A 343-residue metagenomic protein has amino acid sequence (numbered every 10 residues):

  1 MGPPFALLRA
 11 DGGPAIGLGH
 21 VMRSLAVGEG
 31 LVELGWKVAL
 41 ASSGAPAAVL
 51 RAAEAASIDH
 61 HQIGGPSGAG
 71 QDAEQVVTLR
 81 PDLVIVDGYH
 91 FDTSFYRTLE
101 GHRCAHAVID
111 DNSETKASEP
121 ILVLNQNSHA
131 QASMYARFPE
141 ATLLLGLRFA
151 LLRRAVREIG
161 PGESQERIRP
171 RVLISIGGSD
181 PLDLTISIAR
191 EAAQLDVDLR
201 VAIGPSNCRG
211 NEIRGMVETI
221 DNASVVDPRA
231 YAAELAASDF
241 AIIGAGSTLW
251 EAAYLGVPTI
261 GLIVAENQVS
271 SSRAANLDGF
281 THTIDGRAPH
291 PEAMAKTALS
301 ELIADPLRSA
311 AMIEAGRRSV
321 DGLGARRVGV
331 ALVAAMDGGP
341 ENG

Functional and structural regions predicted by a protein language model:
L8-R9, G13-A15, L25-W36, A41-F138: Active-site and donor-binding regions of nucleotide-sugar-utilizing enzymes
S42, A241-I243, P258-N267: Short hydrophobic beta-strand element within catalytic cores of glycosyltransferases and related nucleotide-activated
A117-L182, G204, C208-N211: A nucleotide-sugar donor-handling region in carbohydrate enzymes
P161, E166-S238: Donor-nucleotide binding loops and adjacent catalytic segments primarily of GT-B fold Leloir glycosyltransferases
A236-S247: Acidic donor-binding loop of glycosyltransferase active sites
N267-A298: Change "using UDP/GDP/dTDP sugars" to "using nucleotide sugars
R308-G322: A short, well-ordered alpha-helix in the C-terminal region of glycosyltransferases
D321-G343: C-terminal alpha-helical cap of glycosyltransferases
